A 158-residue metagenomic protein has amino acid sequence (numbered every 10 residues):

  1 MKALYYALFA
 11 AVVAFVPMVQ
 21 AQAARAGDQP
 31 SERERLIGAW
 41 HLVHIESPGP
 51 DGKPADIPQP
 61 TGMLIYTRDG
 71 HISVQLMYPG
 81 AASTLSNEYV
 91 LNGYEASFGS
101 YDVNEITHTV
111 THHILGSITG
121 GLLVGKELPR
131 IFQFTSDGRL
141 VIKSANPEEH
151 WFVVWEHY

Functional and structural regions predicted by a protein language model:
M1-L4: Positively charged n-region of N-terminal signal peptides that target proteins for export
Y6-Q20: Bacterial N-terminal signal peptides
Q20-Y158: Lipid interaction determinants
